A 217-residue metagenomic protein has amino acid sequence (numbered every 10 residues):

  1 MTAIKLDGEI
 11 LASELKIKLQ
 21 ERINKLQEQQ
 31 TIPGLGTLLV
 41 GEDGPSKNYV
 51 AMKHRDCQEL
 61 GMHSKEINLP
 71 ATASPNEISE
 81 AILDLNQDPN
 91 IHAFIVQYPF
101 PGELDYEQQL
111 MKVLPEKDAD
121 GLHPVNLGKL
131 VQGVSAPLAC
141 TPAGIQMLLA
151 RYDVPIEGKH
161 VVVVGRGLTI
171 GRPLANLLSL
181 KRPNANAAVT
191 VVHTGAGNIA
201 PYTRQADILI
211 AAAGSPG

Functional and structural regions predicted by a protein language model:
M1-T31: Positively charged, low-complexity intrinsically disordered leader regions
I32-G41: Short beta-strand segments enriched in small/hydrophobic residues
L35, C57-A71, A185-V191: Short beta-strand elements in bilobed, periplasmic/extracellular small-molecule ligand-binding domains
V40-H54, A136-G217: Glycine-rich phosphate/diphosphate-binding loop of Rossmann-like nucleotide-binding domains
E59, D84-N86, V113-E116: Non-catalytic terminal and connector segments of soluble metabolic enzymes
E77-P89: Short, well-structured alpha-helical segments in soluble
H92-A93, I208: Short, Asp-centered acidic motifs that coordinate Mg2+ and/or phosphate in catalytic or ligand-binding sites
A93-V161, Y202, P216-G217: Anion-binding alpha/beta catalytic cores of soluble intermediary-metabolism enzymes, centered on
